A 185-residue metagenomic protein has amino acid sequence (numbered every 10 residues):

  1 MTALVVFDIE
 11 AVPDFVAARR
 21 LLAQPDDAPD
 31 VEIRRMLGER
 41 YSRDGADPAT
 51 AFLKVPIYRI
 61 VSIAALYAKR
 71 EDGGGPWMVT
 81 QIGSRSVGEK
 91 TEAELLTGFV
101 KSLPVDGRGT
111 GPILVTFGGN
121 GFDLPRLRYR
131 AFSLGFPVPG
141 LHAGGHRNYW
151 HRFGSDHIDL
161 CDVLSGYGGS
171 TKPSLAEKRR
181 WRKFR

Functional and structural regions predicted by a protein language model:
M1-K101, V105: Conserved RNase H-like, two-metal-ion catalytic cores of nucleic-acid enzymes
T2-A3, Y58-A93, D106-R185: Metal-dependent phosphoesterase core characteristic of DEDDh/y 3'-5' exonuclease domains
